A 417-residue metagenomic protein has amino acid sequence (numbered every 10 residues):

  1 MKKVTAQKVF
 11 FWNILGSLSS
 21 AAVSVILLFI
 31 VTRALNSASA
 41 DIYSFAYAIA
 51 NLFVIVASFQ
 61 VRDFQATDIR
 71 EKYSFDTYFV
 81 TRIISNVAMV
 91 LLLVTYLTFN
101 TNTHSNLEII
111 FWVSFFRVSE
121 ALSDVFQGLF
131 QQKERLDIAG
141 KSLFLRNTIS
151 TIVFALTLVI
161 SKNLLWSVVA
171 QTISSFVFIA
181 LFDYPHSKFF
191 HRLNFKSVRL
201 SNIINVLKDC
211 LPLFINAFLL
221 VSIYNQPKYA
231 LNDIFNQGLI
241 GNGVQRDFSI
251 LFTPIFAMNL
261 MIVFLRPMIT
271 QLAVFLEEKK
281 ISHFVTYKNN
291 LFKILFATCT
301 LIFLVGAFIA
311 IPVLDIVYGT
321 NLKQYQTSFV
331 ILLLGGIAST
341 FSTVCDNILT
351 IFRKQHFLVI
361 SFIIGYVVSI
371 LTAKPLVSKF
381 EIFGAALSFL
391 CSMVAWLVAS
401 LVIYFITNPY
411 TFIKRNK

Functional and structural regions predicted by a protein language model:
M1-A6, D137-S142, L164-L165, A180-Y224 (+3 more regions): Interhelical loop/hinge segments that connect adjacent transmembrane helices in multipass membrane
K3, Q7, D63-Y73, S119-L145 (+2 more regions): Membrane-interface junctions at transmembrane-helix termini in multi-pass inner-membrane proteins
T5-A21, A46, N51-L97, E108-F111 (+1 more regions): Membrane-water interface segments that mark the loop-to-transmembrane alpha-helix transition
V9-S24, L145-R146, S150, S167-F182 (+5 more regions): Transmembrane helical elements of multi-pass membrane transporters/channels
I26-V54, L107, S201-D209, L213 (+3 more regions): Interfacial/gating helices of multi-pass transporter permease domains
L35-I42, T98-V113, I240-Q245, F308-I337: Interfacial segments at transmembrane-helix termini and the short loops linking adjacent helices
V54-Y73, Q132, F190-H191, F256-K279 (+1 more regions): Helix-loop junctions and terminal segments of transmembrane helices in multi-pass membrane transport/translocation
L107-S114, K141-F190, I364-V368, I382-I406: Hydrophobic alpha-helical transmembrane segments
